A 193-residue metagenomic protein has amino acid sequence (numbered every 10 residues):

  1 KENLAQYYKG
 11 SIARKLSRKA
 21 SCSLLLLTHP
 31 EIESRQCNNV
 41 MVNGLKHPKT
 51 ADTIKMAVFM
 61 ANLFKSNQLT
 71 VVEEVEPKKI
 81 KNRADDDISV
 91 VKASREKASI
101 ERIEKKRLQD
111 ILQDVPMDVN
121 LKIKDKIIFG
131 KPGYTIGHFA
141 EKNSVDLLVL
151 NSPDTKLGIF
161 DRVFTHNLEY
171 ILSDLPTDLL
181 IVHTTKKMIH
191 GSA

Functional and structural regions predicted by a protein language model:
K1-E33, A140-S192: Gly/Ser-rich helix-loop-strand patches that form or flank binding pockets for ribonucleotide-derived cofactors
Q6, T50, K105, F129-G130 (+1 more regions): A conditional alpha-helix N-cap/helix-loop micro-motif detector
K9, T53, P132-G133, F164: Amphipathic coiled-coil/heptad-repeat helices and related helical stalk/stem segments that mediate oligomerization
L16, A57, L112, I136: Aromatic/hydrophobic pocket-lining residues that form π-stacking "cages" and hydrophobic walls in ligand
N39-S94, Q113-D118, K122, V145-L147 (+2 more regions): Small/aliphatic-rich secondary-structure junction motif
M56, I100-I111: Short, solvent-exposed amphipathic alpha-helices that sit in or adjacent to ligand/effector-binding or catalytic
V91-I103: A short acidic, glycine-rich active-site loop that binds or catalyzes chemistry on phosphate/adenosine moieties
I127-T135: Charged docking surfaces used in two-component/phosphorelay signaling
